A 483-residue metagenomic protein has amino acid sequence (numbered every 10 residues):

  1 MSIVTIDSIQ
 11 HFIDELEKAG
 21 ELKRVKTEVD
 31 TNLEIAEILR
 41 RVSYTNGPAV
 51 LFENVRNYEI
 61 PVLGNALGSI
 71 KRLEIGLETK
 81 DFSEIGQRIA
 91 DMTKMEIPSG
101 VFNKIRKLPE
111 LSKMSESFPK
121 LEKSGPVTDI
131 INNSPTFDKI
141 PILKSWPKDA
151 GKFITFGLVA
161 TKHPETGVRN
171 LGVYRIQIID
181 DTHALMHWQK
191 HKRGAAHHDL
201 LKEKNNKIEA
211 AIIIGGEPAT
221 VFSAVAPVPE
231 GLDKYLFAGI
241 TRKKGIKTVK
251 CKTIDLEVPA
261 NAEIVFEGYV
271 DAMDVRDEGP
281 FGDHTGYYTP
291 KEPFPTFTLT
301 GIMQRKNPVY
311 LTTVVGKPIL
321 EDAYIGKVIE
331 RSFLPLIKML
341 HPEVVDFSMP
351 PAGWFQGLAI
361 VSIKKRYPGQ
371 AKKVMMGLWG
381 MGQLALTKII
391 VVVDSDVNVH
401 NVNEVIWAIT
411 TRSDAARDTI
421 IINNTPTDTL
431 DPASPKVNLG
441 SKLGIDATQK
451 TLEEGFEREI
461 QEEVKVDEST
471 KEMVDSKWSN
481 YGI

Functional and structural regions predicted by a protein language model:
M1-F281, G286-T296, T300-I483: Extended, highly charged
